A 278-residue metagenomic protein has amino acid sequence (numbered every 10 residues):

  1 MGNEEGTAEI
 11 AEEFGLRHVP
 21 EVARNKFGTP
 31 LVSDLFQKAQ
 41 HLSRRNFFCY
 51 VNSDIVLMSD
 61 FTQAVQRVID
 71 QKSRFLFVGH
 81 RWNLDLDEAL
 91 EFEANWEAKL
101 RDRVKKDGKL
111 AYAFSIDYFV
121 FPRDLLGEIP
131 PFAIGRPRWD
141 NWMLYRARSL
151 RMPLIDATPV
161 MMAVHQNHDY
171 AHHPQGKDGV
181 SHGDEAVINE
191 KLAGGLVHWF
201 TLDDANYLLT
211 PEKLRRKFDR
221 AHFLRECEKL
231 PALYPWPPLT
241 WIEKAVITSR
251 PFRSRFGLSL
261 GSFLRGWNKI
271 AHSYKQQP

Functional and structural regions predicted by a protein language model:
M1-G2, V78: Short internal beta-strands
N3-V51: Active-site-proximal specificity loops/subdomain of glycosyltransferases
E4-T7, R24-N25, D54-V56, W82-D85 (+3 more regions): Short, solvent-exposed loop/turn segments at secondary-structure junctions
I10, T62, E88-F92, D169 (+1 more regions): Short aromatic-enriched loop/helix-cap "lid" or pocket-rim segments at secondary-structure transitions that line
H18, L76, L154-D156: Conserved beta-strand scaffold positions in the cores of enzyme catalytic domains, especially in NTP/NDP-utilizing
Q40, V56-Y145: Conserved catalytic core of nucleotide-sugar-dependent glycosyltransferases
R44-R45, K72-F75, M152: Short, high-confidence coil segments that cap the C-terminus of an alpha-helix and link into the following beta-strand
F132-P278: C-terminal catalytic/acceptor-binding lobe
